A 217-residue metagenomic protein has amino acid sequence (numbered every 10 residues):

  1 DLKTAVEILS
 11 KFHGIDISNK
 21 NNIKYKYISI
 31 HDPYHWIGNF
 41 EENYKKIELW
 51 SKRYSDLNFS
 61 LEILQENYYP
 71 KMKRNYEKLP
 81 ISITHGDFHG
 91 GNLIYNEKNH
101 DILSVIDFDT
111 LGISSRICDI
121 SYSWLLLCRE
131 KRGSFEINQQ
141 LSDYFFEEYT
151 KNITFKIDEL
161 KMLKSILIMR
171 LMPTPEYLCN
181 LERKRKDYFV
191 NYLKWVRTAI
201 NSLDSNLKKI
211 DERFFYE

Functional and structural regions predicted by a protein language model:
D1-D56, I81: A cross-family kinase active-site recognition segment
K3-V6, L61, H85, S121: Generic structural concept
F40-H89: Loop-centered beta-sheet repeat module
E62, Q139-E147, L193, R197-I200: Hydrophobic core segments within long, regular secondary-structure runs in both alpha- and beta-rich folds
Y69-C118: Active-site acidic catalytic loop and adjacent metal/ATP-binding pocket of ATP-dependent phosphoryl transfer enzymes
I117-I153, I168-K184: Active-site activation/catalytic loop segments of kinase-like enzymes and analogous catalytic loops in related
F155-L167: All-alpha amphipathic helical-bundle segments outside canonical DNA-binding/catalytic cores that form hydrophobic
T174-E217: ATP/Mg2+ or Mg2+-diphosphate-binding catalytic cores that bind nucleotide phosphates or diphosphates via glycine-rich
